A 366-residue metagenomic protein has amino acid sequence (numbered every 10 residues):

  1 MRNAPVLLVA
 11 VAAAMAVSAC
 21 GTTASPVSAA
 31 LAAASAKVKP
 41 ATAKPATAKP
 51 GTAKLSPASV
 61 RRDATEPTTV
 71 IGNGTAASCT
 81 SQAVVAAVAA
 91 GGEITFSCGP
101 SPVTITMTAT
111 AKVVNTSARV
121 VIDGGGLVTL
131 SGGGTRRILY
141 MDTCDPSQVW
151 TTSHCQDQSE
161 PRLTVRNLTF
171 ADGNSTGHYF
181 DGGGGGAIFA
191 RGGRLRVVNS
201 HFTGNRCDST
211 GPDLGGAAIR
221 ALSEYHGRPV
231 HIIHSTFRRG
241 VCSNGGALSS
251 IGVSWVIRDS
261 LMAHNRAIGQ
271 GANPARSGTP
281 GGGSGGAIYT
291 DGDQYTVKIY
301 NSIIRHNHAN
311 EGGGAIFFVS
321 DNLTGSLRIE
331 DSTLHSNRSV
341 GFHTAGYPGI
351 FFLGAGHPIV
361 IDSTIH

Functional and structural regions predicted by a protein language model:
M1-L7: Bacterial N-terminal signal peptides that target proteins for export
V9-S18: Bacterial N-terminal signal peptides
V17-T42: C-terminal region of N-terminal signal peptides and the immediate post-cleavage residues of exported proteins
I71-T95: Acidic Gly/Asp/Thr-rich repetitive segments characteristic of extracellular carbohydrate-active and adhesion proteins
V85, A89-A90, T106-V121, T129-R166 (+4 more regions): Extracellular beta-strand-rich solenoid/capping regions of secreted or surface-exposed proteins that bind or remodel
G92, V103, A118-V120, G126-V128 (+17 more regions): The right-handed parallel beta-helix/beta-solenoid scaffold, focusing on the short coil/turn and N-cap positions
G124-G126, E160-N174, R194-D208, Y225-S243 (+5 more regions): Right-handed parallel beta-helix
R136, Y140-D145, G173-G182, G204-G215 (+6 more regions): Acidic/polar low-complexity surface segments
